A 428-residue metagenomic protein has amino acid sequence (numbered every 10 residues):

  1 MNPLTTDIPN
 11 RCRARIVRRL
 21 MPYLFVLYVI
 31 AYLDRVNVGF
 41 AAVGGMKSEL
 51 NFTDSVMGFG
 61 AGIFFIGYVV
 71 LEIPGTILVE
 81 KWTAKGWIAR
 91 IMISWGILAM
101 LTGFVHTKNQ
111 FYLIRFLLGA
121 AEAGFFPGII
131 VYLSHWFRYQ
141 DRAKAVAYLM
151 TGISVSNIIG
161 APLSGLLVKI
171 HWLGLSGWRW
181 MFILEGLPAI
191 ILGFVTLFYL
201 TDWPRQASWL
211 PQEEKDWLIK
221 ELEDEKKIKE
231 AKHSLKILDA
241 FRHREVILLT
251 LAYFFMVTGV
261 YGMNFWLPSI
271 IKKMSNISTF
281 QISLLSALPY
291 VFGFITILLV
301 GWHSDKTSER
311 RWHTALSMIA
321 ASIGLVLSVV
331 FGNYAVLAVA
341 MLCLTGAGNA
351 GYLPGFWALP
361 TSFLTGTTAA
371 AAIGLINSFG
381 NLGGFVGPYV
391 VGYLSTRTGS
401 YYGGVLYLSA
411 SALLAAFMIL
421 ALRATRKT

Functional and structural regions predicted by a protein language model:
G39-F40, L238-I297, L353, W357 (+1 more regions): Extracytoplasmic gate region of multi-pass secondary transporters
N51, T83, F104-Q110, A121 (+4 more regions): Helix-breaking motifs and short loop linkers at transmembrane-helix boundaries and internal kinks in secondary membrane
V70-N109: Conserved MFS/SLC helix-loop-helix module at the cytosolic interface between two early adjacent transmembrane helices
L71-T83, I297-E309, T396: Helix-to-loop junctions at the C-terminal end of transmembrane segments in multipass secondary transporters
E80-M92, D305-M318: Cytoplasmic membrane-interface "Motif A"-like loop-to-helix N-cap segments of 12-TM Major Facilitator Superfamily
I114-T151: Cytoplasmic helix-loop-helix junction between adjacent transmembrane helices in 12-TM secondary transporters
A143-L166, P188-A189, N377-G387: Glycine-rich segments within core transmembrane alpha-helices of 12-TM secondary carriers
R310-L359: C-terminal transmembrane helical hairpin of 12-TM major facilitator-type secondary transporters
